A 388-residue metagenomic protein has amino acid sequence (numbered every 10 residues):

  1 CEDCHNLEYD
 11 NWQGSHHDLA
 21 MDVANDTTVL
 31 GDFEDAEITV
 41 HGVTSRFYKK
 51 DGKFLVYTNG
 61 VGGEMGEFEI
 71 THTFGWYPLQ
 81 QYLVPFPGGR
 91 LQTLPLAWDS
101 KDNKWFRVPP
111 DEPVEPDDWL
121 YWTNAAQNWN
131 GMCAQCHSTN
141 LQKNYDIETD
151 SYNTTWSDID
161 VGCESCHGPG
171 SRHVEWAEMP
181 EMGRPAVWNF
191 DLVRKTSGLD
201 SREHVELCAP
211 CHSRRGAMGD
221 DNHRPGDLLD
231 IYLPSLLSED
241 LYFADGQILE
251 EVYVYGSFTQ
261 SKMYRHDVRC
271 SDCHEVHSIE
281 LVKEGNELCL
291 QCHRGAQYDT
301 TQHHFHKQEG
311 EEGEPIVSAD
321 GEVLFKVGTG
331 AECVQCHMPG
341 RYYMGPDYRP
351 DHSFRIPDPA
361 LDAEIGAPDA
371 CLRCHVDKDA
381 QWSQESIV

Functional and structural regions predicted by a protein language model:
E2-N6: Local sequence-structure signature of Cys/Sec-based thiol-disulfide redox active-site neighborhoods
L7-G75, Q81-P87, T93-P95, N103 (+2 more regions): Primarily the internal scaffold of c-type cytochrome electron-transfer domains, especially repeated/multiheme c-type
W122-A125: An exposed acidic His-Trp-rich patch
N128-Q135: Function-dense linear segments that define catalytic or interfacial modules in macromolecule-processing proteins
